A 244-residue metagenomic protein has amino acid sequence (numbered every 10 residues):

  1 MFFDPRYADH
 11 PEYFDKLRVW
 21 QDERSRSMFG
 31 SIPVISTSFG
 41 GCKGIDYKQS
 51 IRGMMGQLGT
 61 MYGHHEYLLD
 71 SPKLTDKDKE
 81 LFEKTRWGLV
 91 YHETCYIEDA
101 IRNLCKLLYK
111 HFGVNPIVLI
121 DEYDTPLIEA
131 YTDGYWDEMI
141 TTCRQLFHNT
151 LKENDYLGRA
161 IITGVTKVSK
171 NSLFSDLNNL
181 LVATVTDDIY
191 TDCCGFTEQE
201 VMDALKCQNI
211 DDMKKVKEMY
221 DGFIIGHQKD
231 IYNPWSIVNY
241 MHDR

Functional and structural regions predicted by a protein language model:
M1-R244: Phosphate-binding site recognition
